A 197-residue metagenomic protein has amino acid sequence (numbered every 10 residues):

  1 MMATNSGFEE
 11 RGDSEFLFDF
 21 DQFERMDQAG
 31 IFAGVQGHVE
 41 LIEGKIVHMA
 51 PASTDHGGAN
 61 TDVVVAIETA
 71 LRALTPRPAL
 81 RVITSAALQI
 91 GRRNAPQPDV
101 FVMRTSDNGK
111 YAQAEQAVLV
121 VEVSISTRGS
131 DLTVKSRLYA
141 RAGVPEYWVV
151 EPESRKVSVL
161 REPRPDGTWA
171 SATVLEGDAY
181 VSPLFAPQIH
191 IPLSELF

Functional and structural regions predicted by a protein language model:
M1-F197: Gly/Pro/Ser/Thr-rich low-complexity, intrinsically disordered segments predominantly at protein N-termini
